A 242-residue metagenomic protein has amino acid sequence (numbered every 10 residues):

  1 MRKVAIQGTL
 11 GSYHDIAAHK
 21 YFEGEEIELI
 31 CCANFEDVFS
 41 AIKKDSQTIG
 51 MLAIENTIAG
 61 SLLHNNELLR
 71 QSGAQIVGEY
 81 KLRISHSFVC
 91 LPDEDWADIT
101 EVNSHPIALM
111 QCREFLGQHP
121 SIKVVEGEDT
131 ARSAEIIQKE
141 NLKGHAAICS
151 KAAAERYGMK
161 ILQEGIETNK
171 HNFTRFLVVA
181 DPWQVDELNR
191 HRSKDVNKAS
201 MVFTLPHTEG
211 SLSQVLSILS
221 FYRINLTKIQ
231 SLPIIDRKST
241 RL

Functional and structural regions predicted by a protein language model:
M1-R241: Domain-level signature for soluble enzymes in the chorismate/prephenate branch of the shikimate pathway
